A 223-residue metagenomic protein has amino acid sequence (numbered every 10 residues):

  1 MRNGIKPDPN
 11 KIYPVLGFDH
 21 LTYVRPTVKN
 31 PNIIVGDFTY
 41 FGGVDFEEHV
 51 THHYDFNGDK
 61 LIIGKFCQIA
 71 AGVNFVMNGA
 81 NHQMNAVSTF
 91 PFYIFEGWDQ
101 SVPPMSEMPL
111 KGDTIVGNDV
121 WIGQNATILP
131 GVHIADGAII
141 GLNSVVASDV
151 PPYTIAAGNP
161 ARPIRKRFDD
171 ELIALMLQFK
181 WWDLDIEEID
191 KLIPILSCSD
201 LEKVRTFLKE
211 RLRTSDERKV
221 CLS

Functional and structural regions predicted by a protein language model:
M1-D119, A126, A161, R165 (+1 more regions): Domain-scale signature associated with acetyltransferase and cell-envelope carbohydrate enzymes
D8-P9, S144-V146: Short hydrophobic/aromatic-rich motifs at helix boundaries and adjacent loops
G64-F66, G137, G141-N143: Outer-envelope exported proteins of Gram-negative bacteria
L110, N125-A138, V146-A147: Beta-rich strand-turn-strand
